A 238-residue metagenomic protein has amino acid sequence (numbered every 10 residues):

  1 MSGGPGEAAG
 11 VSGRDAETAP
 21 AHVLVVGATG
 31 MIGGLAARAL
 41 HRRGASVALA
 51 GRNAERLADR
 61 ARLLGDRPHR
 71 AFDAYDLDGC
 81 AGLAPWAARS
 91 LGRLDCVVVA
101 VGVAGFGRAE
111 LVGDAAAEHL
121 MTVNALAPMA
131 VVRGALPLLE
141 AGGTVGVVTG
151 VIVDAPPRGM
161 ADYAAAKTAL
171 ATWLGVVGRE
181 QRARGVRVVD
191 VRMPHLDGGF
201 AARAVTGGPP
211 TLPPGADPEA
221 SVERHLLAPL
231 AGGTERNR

Functional and structural regions predicted by a protein language model:
T29-G30: Conserved glycine-rich cofactor-binding loop
A45-D59: Conserved glycine-rich Rossmann-like NAD(P)H-binding loop of the short-chain dehydrogenase/reductase
L63-D78: Rossmann-fold cofactor-recognition segment
A100-F106: Conserved NAD(P)H cofactor-binding loop of Rossmann-fold oxidoreductase domains
R108-A109, G113-H119: Substrate-binding pocket helix/loop in short-chain dehydrogenase/reductase
T144-A169, L174-G175, R179-R182, H195: Catalytic loop of short-chain dehydrogenase/reductase
V186, D190-V191, T206-R238: C-terminal helical subdomain
